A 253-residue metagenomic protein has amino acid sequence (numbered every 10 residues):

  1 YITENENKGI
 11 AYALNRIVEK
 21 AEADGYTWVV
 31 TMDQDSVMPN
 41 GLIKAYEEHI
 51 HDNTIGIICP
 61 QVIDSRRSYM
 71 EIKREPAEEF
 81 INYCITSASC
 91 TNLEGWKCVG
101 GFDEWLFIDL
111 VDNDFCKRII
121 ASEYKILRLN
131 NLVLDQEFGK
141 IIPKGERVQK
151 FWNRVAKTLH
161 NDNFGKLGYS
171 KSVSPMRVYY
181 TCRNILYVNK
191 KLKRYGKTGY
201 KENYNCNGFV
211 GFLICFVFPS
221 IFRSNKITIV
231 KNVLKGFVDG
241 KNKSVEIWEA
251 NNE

Functional and structural regions predicted by a protein language model:
Y1-Y12, R16, K20-A23: Conserved donor nucleotide-binding strand/loop of the catalytic core
K8, D35-V37, L106: Acidic metal-phosphate-binding loop of nucleotide-sugar-dependent transferases
L14, G41-I43, V111: Acidic donor-diphosphate engagement hotspot in glycosyltransferases and nucleotidyltransferases that stabilizes
Y26-D35: Short beta-strand-to-loop acidic/aromatic patch adjacent to the donor-nucleotide binding site
N40-I72: Conserved donor NDP-sugar-binding/catalytic core segment of glycosyltransferases
R74-T91, G168-V173: A recurrent flexible, glycine/aromatic-enriched loop bordering the glycosyltransferase active site that acts as
G95, L106-G145: A short, conserved alpha-helix in the catalytic core of glycosyltransferases
I126, N130-K231: Active-site-adjacent helix/loop segment of glycosyltransferases that harbors family-specific signature motifs
